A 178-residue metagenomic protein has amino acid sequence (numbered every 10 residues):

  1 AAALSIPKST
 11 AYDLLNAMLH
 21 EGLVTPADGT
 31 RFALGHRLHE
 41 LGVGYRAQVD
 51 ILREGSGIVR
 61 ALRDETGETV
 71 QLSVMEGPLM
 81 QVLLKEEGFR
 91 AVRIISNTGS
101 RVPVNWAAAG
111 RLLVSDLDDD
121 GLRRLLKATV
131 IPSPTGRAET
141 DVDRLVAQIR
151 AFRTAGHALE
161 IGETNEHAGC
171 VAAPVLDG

Functional and structural regions predicted by a protein language model:
A1-R53: N-terminal helix-turn-helix
T30-T129: Amphipathic alpha-helical effector-binding/dimerization core of metabolite-sensing transcriptional regulators
P103-V104, R111-D116, R123-R124, G136 (+1 more regions): Regulatory sensory and allosteric helical modules in signal-transduction proteins and certain transcription factors
R137-G178: Extended hydrophobic
